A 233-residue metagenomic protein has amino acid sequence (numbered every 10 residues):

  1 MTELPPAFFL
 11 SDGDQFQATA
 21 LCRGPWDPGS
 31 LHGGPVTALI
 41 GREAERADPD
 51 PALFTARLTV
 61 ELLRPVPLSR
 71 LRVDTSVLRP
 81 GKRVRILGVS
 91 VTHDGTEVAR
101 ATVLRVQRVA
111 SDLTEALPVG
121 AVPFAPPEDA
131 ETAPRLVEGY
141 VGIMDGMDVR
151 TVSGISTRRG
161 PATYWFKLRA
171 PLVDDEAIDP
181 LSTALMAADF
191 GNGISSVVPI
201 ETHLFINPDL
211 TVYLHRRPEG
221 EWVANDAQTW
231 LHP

Functional and structural regions predicted by a protein language model:
M1-P233: Terminal targeting signals and extreme-terminal segments of soluble enzymes
